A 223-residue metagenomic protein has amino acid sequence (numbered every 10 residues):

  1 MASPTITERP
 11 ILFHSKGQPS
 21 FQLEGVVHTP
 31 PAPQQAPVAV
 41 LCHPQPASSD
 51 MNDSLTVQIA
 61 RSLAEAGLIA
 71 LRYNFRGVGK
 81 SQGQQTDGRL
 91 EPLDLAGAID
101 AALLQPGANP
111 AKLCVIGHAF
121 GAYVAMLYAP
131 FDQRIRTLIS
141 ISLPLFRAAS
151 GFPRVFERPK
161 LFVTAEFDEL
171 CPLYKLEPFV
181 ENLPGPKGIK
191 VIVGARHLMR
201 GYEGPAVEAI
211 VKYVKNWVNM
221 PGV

Functional and structural regions predicted by a protein language model:
M1-P37: N-terminal cap/lid segment of alpha/beta-hydrolase-fold proteins
A32-N74: Short, surface-exposed "cap/lid" segments of acyl-processing enzymes
L55, Q85-P106: Alpha/beta-hydrolase active-site loop
G83, A195-V207: Catalytic histidine-centered segment of alpha/beta-hydrolase-like enzymes
G117-A125: Gly/Ala-rich beta-loop-alpha elbow adjacent to hydrolase catalytic centers
F156-E157, F162-T164, D168: Short beta-strand/loop motif that positions the catalytic acidic residue of the alpha/beta-hydrolase fold
E166-C171, H197-L198: Acidic catalytic loop of the alpha/beta-hydrolase fold
N182-L198: Catalytic histidine neighborhood in serine/cysteine hydrolases with alpha/beta-hydrolase-type architecture
